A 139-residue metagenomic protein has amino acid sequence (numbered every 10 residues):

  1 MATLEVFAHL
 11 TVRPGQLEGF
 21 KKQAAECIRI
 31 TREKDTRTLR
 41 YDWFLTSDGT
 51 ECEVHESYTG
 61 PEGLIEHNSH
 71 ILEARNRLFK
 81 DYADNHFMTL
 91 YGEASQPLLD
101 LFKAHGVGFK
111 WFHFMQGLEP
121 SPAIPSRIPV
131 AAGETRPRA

Functional and structural regions predicted by a protein language model:
M1-C52, T59-H70, D81-A139: Short S/T/G/P-rich N-terminal loop/turn motif that feeds into the first structured element of a domain
N76-K80: Amphipathic alpha-helical coiled-coil segments
